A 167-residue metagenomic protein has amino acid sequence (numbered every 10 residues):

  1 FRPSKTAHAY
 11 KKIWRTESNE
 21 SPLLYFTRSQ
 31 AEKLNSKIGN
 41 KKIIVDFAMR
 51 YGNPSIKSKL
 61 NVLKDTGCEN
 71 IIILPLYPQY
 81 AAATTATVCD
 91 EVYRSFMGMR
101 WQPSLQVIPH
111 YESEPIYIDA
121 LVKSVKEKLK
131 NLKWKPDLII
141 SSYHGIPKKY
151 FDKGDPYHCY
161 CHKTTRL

Functional and structural regions predicted by a protein language model:
F1-L167: Active-site-proximal alpha-helix that buttresses catalytic centers in soluble enzyme cores
